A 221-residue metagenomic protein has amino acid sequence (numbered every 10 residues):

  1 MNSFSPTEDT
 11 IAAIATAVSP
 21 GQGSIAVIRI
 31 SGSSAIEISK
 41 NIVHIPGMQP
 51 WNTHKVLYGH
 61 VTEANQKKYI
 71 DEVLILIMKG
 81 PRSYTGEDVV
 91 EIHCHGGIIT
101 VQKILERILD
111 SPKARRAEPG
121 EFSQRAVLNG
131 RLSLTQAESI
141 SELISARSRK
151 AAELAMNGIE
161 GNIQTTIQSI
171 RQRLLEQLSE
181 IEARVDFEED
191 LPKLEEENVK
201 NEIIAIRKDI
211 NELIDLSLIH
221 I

Functional and structural regions predicted by a protein language model:
M1-E153, N157, G161: A glycine-rich (often HGG/GG-containing) alpha/beta subdomain
R131-D209, L213-L216: Long, non-coiled-coil amphipathic alpha-helical linker/lever segments that couple catalytic cores to other domains
I219-I221: Conserved small/polar residues in nucleotide/adenosyl-binding loops
